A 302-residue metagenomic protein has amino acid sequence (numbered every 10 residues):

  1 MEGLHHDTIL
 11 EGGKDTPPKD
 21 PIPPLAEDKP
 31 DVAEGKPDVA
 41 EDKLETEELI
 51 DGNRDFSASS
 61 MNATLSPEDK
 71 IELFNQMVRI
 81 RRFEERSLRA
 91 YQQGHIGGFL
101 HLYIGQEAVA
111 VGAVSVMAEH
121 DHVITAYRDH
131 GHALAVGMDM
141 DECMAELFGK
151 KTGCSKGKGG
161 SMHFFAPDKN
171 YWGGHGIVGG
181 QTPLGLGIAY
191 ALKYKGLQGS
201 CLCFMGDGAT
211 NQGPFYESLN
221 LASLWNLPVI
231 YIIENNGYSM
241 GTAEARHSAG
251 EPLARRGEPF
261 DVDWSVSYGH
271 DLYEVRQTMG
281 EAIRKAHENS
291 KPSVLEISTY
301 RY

Functional and structural regions predicted by a protein language model:
E2-G13, P17-E27, D31, D38-R128 (+1 more regions): N-terminal amphipathic, basic-rich helices that act as targeting or association modules
R81-E84, M117, D121, M144 (+4 more regions): Structural signal for hydrophobic packing residues in well-ordered secondary-structure cores of soluble enzyme domains
R86-L88, C201, S290-V294: Flexible, glycine/charged-enriched surface loops at secondary-structure junctions
Q93-W225, A243-A249, A254-D261: Cofactor-binding active-site loop characterized by glycine-rich and histidine/acidic residues
F204, Y231-I232: Residue-level marker for buried hydrophobic side chains located in beta-strands that build the well-ordered beta-sheet
L227-P228, S290: Loop/turn elements at helix/coil->beta-strand transitions in domains of secreted/extracellular proteins
P228-V229, D263: Short, proline-centered helix/strand-breaking motifs
E234-Y302: Thiamine diphosphate
